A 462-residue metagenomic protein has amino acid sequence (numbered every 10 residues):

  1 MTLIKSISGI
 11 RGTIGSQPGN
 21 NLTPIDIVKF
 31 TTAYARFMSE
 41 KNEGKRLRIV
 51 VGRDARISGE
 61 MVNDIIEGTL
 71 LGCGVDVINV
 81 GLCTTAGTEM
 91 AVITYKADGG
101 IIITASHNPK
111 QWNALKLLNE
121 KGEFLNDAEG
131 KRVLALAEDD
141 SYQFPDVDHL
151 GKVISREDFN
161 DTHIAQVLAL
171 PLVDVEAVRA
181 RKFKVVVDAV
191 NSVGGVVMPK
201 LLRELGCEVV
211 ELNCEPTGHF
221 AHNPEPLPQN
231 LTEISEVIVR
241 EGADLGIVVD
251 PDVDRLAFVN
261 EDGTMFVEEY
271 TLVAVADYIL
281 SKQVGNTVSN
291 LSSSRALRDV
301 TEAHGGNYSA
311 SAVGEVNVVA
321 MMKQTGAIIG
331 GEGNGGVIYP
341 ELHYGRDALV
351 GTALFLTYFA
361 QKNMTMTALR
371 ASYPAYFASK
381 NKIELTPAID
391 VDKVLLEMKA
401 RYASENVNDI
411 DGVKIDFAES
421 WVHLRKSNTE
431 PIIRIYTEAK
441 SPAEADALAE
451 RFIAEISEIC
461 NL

Functional and structural regions predicted by a protein language model:
M1-C73, V153-V185: An N-terminal, well-structured beta->alpha segment
T13, N113-E241: Gly/Ser/Thr-enriched, mixed-charge loops and adjacent short helices that form phosphate/oxyanion-binding elements
R36, R48-W112, K200-V259: N-terminal small/polar loop signature for handling phosphorylated ligands or for N-terminal nucleophile
V51-D54, V187-A189, N260, E341 (+1 more regions): Short glycine-centered, acidic/aromatic-flanked micro-motifs in structured strand/loop junctions that mark active-site
L117-E120, A257-E261, I338-P340: Short beta-strand-to-turn element immediately C-terminal to the catalytic PLP-Schiff-base lysine in fold type I
K131-A165, A169, N260-G333, V337-I338: Proline/glycine-rich low-complexity loops and linkers
L245, Q283-L462: Phosphate-binding and adjacent anionic-ligand microenvironments
